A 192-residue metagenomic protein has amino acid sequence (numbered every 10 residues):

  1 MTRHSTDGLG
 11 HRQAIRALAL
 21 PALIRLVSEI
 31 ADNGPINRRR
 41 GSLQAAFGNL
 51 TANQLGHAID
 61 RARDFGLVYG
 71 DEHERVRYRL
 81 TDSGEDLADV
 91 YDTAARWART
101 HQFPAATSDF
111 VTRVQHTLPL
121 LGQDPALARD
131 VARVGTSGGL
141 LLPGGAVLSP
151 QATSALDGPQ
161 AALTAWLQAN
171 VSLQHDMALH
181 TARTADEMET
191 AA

Functional and structural regions predicted by a protein language model:
M1-H11: Long, low-complexity, charged/polar intrinsically disordered regions in eukaryotic proteins
L9-Q54: N-terminal helix-turn-helix DNA-binding core of bacterial DNA-binding proteins
I30, A191-A192: C-terminal regulatory/effector modules of DNA-binding transcriptional regulators
N37, G56, D71-E74: Long, low-complexity hydrophobic alpha-helices enriched in A/L/V/I and glycine
G56-R63, V76: Short, hydrophobic-biased segments on the C-terminal half of alpha helices that form "recognition helices"
R63-H73: A short, conserved structural fragment
H73-W97: Basic, amphipathic "hinge/linker" alpha-helix immediately C-terminal to the N-terminal HTH DNA-binding motif
D89-T190: Amphipathic alpha-helical dimerization/coiled-coil segments that flank or bridge DNA-binding/regulatory modules
